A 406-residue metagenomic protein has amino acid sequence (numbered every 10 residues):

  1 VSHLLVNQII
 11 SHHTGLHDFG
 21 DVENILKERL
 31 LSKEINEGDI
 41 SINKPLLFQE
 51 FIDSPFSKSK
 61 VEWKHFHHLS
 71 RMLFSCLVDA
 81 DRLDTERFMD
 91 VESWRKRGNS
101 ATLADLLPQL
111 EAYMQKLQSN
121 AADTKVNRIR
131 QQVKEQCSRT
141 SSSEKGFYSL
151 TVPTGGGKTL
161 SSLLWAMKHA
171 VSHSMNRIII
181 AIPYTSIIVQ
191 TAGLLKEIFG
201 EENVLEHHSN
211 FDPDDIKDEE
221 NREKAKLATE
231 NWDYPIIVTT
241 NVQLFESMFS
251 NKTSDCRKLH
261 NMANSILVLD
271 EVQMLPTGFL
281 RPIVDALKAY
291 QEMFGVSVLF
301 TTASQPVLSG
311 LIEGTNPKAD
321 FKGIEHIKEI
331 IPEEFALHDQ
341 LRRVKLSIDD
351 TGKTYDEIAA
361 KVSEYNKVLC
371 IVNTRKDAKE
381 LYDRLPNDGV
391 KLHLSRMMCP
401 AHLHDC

Functional and structural regions predicted by a protein language model:
V1-A112: Accessory nucleic-acid engagement/destabilization modules that flank
E144-M167: Walker A/P-loop
M167, S174-F199, H208-F211, V307 (+1 more regions): Conserved Walker A/P-loop ATP-binding site and its immediately adjacent core in helicase/helicase-like ATPase domains
R177-I188, K361-P386: Conserved strand-helix element at the start of the C-terminal RecA-like helicase core
G200-F249: Inter-Walker segment of RecA-like/P-loop motor cores
E206-E220, N373-K376, K391-C406: Conserved helicase motor
N241-F245, T253-F294, V298: SF2 helicase catalytic motif II
S304-S363: Interdomain hinge/linker at the junction between the two RecA-like core domains of SF2 helicases
